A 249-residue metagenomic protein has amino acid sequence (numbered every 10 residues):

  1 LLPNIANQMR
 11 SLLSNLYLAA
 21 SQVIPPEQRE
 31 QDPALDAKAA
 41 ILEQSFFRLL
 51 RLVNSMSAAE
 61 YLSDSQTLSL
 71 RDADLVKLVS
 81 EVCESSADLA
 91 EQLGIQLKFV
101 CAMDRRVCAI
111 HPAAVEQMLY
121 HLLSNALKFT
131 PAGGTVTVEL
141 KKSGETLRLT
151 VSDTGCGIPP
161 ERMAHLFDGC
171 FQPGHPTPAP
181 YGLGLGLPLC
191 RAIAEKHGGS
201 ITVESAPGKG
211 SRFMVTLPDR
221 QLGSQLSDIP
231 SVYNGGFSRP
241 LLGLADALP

Functional and structural regions predicted by a protein language model:
I41-L49: Short alpha-helical segment of the dimerization/phosphotransfer core of two-component systems
R71-D74, E91, Q96-R106: Conserved catalytic submotifs in the C-terminal HATPase_c
A126-L127: Short helix-loop "hinge" at the ATP-lid/N-box region of the Bergerat-fold HATPase_c
D153: Acidic ATP/Mg2+-coordinating residue in the GHKL
I158-C170: Short conserved segment of the HATPase_c
G186, C190: Short alpha-helical Gxxx[C/S/T] motif in the catalytic ATP-binding
